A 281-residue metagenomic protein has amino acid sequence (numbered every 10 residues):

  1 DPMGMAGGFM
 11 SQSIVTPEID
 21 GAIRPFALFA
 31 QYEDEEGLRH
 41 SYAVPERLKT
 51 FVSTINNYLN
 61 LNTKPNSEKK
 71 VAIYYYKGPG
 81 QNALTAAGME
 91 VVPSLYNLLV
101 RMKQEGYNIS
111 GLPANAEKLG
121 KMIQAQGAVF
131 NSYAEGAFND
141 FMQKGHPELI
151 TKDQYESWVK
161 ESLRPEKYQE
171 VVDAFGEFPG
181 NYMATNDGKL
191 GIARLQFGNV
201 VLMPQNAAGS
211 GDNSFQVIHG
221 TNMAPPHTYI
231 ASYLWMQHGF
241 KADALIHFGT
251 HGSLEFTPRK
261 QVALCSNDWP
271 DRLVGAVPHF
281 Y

Functional and structural regions predicted by a protein language model:
D1-Y281: An N-terminal assembly and electron-transfer interface module characteristic of large anaerobic redox and radical
